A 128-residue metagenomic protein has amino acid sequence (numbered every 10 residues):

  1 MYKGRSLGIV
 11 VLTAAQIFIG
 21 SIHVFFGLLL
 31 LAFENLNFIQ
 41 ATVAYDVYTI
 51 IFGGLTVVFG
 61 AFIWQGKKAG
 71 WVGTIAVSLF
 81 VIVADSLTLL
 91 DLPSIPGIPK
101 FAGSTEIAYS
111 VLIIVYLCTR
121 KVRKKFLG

Functional and structural regions predicted by a protein language model:
M1-G128: Topology signature of small-to-medium multi-pass alpha-helical membrane proteins
